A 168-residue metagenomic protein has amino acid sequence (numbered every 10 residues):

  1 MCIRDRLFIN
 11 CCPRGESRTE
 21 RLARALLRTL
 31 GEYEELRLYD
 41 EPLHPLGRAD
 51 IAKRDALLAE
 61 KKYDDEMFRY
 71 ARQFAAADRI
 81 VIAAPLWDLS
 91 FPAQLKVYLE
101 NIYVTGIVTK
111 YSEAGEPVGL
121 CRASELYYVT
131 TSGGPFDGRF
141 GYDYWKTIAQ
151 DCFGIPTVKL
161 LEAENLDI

Functional and structural regions predicted by a protein language model:
R4-I107: N-terminal beta1-alpha1-beta2 submodule of the flavodoxin-like/Rossmannoid cofactor-binding fold
C12-E16, G133-F136, D167: Short histidine/acidic/glycine/proline-rich micro-motifs that form metal- and phosphate-coordinating active-site loops
A23, E66-R69, S112-E116, K146: A generic local structural motif
L36, V129, L161: Hydrophobic residues at beta-strand termini and immediately following loops that shape nucleotide-binding pockets
I102-G119: Short, acidic/small-residue loops that bind anionic groups at enzyme active sites
P117-A123, C152-F153: Short, conserved loop/helix-junction motifs that constitute active-site signature segments in enzyme catalytic cores
E125-G133: Active-site segments of SGNH/GDSL-like serine hydrolases that catalyze O-acetyl group transfer/hydrolysis on lipids
F136-I168: Glycine-rich phosphate/pyrophosphate-binding loop and the adjoining helix
